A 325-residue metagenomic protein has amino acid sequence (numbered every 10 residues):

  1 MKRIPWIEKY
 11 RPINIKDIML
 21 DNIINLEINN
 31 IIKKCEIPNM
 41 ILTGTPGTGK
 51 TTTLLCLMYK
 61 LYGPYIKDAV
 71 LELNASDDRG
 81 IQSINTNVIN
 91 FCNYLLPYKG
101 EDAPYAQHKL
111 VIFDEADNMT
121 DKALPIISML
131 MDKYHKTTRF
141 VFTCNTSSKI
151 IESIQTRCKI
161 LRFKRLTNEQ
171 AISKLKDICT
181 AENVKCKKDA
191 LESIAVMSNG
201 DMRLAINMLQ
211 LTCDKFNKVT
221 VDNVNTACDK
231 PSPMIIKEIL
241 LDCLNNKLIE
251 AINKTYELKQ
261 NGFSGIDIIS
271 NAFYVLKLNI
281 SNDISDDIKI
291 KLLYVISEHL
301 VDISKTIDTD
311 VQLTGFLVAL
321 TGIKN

Functional and structural regions predicted by a protein language model:
M1-I160, E169-Q170, K188, I296 (+3 more regions): P-loop/Walker A NTP-binding region and its immediately flanking N-terminal helices in P-loop NTPase folds
K9, E152, E169, K188 (+4 more regions): Amphipathic alpha-helical repeat elements characteristic of tetratricopeptide repeat
H108, K174, K185-M197, V219-N225 (+2 more regions): Short conserved motifs of the RecA-like P-loop NTPase core
I151-A181, K187-A195, N207-M208: Conserved AAA+ ATPase core "coupling" helix
T180, D189-M202, V224-K230, L240-L244 (+2 more regions): A short helix-loop-helix "switch/interaction" segment in the helical subdomain of ASCE P-loop NTPases
L191, L209, C213-K237, I269-S270 (+1 more regions): Conserved C-terminal helix/linker of AAA+ ATPases
L191-M197, R203-K215, E238-L241, I252-E257 (+1 more regions): C-terminal helical "lid" of AAA+/P-loop NTPase domains
I239-N325: Helix-rich C-terminal "collar"/helical-bundle subdomain used as an assembly and partner-interaction module in RFC-like
